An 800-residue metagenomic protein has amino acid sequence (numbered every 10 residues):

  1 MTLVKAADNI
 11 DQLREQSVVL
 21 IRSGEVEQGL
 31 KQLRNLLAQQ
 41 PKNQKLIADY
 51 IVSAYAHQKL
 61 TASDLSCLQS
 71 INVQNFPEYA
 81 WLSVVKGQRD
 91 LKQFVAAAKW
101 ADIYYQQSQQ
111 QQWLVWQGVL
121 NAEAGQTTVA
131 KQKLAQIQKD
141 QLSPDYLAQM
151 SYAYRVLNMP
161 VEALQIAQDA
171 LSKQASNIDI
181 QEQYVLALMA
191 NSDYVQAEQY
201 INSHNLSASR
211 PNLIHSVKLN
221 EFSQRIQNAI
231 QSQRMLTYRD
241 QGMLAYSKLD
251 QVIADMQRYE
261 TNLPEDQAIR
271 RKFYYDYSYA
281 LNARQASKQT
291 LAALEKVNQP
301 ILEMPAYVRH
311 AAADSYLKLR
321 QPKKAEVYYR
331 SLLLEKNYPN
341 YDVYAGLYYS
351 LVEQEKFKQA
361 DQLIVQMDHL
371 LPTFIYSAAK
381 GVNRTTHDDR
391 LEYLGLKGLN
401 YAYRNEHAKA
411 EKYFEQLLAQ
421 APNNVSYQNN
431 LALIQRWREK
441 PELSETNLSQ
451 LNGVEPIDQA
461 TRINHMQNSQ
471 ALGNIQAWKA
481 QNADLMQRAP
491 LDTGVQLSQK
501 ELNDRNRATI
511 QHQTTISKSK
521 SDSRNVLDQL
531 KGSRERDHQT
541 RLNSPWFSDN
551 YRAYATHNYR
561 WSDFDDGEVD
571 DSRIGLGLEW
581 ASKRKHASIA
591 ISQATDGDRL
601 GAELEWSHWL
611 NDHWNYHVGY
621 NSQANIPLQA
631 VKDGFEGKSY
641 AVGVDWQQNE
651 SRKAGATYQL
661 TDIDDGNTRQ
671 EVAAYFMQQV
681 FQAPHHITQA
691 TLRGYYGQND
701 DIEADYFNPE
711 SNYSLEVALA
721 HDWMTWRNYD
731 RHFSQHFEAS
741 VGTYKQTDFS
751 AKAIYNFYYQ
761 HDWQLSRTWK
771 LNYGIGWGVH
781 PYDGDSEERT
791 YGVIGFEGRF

Functional and structural regions predicted by a protein language model:
T2-A6: Sec/Tat signal peptide C-region and signal peptidase I cleavage site
D8-G24: Short N-terminal segments immediately surrounding and downstream of signal-peptide cleavage
N9, K45, D49-V52, T61 (+7 more regions): Gram-negative and organellar
E27, H57-C67, D90-V95: Inter-helical turn/loop elements of alpha-helical hairpins
N35, Q39, L68-Q74, Q107 (+2 more regions): Hydrophobic alpha-helical segments
N35-H57: Short, charge-rich amphipathic alpha-helical segments embedded in non-transmembrane helical bundles/solenoids
